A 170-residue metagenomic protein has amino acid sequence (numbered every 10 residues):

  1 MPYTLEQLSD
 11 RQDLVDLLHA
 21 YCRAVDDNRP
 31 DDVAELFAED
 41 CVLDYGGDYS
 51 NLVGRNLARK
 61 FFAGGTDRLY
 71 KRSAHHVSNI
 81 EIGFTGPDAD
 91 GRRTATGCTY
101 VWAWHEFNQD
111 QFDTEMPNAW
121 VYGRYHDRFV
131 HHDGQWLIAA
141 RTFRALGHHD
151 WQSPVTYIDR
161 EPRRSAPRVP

Functional and structural regions predicted by a protein language model:
M1-D27, D31, E35-E39: Short, low-complexity N-terminal intrinsically disordered segments enriched in polar/charged residues
T4, L8, L52, M116: Charge-dense, low-complexity intrinsically disordered segments
D16, V77, R124: Short, conserved clusters of charged catalytic residues that mark active-site and nucleotide-handling motifs
P30-F107: A solvent-exposed, acidic/Ser-Thr-rich amphipathic alpha-helical stretch
Y70-R72, P117-W120: Short Gly/Pro-enriched turn/cap motifs at secondary-structure boundaries
R92, T96, W120-T156: Short beta-strand edge/turn micro-motifs at domain boundaries
Q109-A119, V155-T156: Short, surface-exposed loop/helix-turn segments at secondary-structure junctions that function as lids/hinges flanking
H149-P170: Acidic/histidine-enriched, glycine/proline-rich intrinsically disordered or flexible terminal extensions
